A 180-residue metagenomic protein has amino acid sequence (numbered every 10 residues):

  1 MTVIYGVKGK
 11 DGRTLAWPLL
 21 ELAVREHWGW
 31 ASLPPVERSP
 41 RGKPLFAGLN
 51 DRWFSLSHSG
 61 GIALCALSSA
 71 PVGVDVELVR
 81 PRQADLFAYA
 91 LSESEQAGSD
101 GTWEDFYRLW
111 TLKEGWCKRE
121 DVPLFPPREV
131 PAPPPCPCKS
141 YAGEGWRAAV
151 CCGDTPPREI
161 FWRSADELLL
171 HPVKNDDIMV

Functional and structural regions predicted by a protein language model:
M1-V180: Core catalytic alpha/beta fold that binds nucleotide/phospho-ligands
